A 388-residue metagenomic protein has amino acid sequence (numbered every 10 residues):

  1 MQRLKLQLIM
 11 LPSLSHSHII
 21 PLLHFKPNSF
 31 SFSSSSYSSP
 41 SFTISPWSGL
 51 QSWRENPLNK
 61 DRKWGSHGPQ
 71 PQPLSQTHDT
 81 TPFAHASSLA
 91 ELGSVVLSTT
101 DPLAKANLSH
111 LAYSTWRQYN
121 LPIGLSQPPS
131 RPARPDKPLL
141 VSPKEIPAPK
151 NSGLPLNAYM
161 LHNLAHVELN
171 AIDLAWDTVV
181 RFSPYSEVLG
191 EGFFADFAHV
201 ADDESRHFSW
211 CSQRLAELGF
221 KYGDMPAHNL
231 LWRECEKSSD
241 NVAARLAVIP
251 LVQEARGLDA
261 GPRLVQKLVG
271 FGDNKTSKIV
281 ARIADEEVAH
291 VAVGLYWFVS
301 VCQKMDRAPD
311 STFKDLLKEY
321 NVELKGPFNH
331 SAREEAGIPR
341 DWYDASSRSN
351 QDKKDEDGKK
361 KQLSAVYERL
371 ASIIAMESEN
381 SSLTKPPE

Functional and structural regions predicted by a protein language model:
Q2-E388: Non-heme di-metal
